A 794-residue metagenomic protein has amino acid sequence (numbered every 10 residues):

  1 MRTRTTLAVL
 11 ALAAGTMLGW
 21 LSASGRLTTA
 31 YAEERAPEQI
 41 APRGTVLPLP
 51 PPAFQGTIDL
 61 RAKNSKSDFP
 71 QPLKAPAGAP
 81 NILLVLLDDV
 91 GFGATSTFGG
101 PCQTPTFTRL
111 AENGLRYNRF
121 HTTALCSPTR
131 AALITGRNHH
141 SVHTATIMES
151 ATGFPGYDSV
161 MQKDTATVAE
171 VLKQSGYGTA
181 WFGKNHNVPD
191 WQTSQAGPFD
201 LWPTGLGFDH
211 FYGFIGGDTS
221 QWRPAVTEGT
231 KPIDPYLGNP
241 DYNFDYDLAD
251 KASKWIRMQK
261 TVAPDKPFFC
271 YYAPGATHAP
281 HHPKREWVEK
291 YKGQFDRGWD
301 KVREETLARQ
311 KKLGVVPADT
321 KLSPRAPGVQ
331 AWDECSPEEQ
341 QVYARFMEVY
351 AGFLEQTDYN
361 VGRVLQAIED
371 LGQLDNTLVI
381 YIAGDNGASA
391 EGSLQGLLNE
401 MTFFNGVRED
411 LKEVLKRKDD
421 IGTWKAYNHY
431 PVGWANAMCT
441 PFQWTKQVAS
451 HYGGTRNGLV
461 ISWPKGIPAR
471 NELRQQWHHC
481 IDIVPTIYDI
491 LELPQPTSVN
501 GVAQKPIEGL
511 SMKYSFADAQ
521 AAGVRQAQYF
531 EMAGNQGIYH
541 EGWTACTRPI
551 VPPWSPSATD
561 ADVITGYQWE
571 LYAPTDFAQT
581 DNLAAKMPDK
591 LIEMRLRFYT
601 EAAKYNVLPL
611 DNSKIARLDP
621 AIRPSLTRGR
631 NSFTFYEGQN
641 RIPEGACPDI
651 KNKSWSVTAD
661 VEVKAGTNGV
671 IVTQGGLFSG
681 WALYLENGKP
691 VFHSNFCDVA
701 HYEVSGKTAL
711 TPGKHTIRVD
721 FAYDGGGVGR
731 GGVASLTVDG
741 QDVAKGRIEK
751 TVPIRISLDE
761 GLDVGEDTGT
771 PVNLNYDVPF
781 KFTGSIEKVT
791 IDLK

Functional and structural regions predicted by a protein language model:
M1-T5: Positively charged n-region of N-terminal signal peptides that target proteins for export
L7, A11-L21, G25-T565, W569 (+4 more regions): Formylglycine-dependent sulfatase
R223-E228, E570-Y572, F692, A734-L736: Short polybasic amphipathic segments
L322-R325, N500, N606-R617: Short, flexible loop/turn segments with low-complexity composition
W463, P574, T790-K794: Short beta-strand-to-coil "C-cap" segments at the C-terminal boundary of structured domains/repeats, marking
M587, I592-F598, A602, N606 (+2 more regions): Extended recognition patches within non-cytosolic domains
P609-K794: Extracellular glycan-associated modules
